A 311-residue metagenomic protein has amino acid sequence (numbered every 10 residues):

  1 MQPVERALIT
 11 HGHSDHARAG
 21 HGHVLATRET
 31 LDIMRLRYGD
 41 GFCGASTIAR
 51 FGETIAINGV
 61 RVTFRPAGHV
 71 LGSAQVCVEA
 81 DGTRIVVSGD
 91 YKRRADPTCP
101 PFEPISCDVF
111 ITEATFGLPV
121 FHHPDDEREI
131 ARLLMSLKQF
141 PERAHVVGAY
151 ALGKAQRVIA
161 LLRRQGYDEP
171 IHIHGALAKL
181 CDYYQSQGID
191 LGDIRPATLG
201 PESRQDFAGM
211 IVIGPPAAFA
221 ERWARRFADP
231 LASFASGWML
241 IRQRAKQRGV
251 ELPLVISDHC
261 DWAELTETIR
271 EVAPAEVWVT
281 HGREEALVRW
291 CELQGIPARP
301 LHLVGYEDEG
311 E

Functional and structural regions predicted by a protein language model:
M1-R6, G12-G153, R164-Q165: His/Asp/Glu-rich metal-coordinating catalytic cores of metallo-dependent phosphodiesterases/hydrolases acting on
V4-T10, H21-R28, D40-F51, G59-V62 (+5 more regions): Active-site regions of enzymes building and remodeling cell-envelope glycoconjugates
R6, H23, R84-I85, D108-F110 (+6 more regions): Structural motif
T10, T27, E113, G148 (+4 more regions): Conserved residues at the C-terminal ends of beta-strands
A17, S73, A95-D96, A155-I159 (+3 more regions): Short, well-ordered alpha-helical microsegments
R65-A80, Y91, A95-D96, F102 (+5 more regions): Active-site-proximal loop/helix segment associated with metal-binding centers of metalloenzymes
E103-P104, L118-R204, E276-E311: Binuclear metal-ion centers of metallo-dependent hydrolases, dominated by the metallo-beta-lactamase
P196-E311: C-terminal regulatory/interaction regions
